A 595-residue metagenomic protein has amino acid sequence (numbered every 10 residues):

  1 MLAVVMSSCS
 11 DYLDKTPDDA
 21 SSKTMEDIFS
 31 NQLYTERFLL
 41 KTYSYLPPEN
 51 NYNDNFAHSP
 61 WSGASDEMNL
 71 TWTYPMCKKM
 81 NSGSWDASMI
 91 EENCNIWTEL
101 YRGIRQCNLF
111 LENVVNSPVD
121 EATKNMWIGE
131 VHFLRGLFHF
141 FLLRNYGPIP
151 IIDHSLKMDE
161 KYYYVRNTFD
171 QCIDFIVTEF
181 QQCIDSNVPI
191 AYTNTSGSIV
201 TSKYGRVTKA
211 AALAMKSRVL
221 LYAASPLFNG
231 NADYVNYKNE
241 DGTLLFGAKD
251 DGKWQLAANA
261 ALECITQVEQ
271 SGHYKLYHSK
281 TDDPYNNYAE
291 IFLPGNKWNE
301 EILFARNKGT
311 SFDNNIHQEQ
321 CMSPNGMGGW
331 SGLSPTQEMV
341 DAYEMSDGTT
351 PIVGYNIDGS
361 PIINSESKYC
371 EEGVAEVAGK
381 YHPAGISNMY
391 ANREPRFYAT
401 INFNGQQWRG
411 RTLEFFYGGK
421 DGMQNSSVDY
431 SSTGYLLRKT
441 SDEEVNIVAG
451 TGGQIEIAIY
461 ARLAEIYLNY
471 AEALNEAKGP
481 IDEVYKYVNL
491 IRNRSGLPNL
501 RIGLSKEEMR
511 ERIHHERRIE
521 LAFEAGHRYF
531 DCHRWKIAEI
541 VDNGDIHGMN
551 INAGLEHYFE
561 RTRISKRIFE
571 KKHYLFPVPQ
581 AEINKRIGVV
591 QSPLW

Functional and structural regions predicted by a protein language model:
M1-S7: Sec-dependent bacterial lipoprotein signal peptides
C9-S10, L100-Y101, F175-V177, V200-K203 (+6 more regions): Long, intrinsically disordered, low-complexity segments
C9-S59, Y237-K238, M389-A391, E582-W595: Membrane-proximal, proline-rich intrinsically disordered regions
D27-D54, W72-Y146, E160-V200, Y204 (+11 more regions): Conserved, well-structured interaction surfaces
N53-L70, V188-A211, L227-W330, P498-E508 (+1 more regions): Short, surface-exposed recognition loops and adjoining beta-strand edges that mediate ligand/DNA contacts, enriched
H132, L213-V219: TPR/Sel1-like alpha-solenoid repeat signature
F141-R144, P148-P150, V219-N231, E476-G479: Short coil/turn linking the two alpha-helices of tandem helical-hairpin repeats
T281, Y285-D421, G479-P480: Glycine-rich, aromatic-lined ligand/substrate-binding cores of catalytic and carbohydrate-binding domains
